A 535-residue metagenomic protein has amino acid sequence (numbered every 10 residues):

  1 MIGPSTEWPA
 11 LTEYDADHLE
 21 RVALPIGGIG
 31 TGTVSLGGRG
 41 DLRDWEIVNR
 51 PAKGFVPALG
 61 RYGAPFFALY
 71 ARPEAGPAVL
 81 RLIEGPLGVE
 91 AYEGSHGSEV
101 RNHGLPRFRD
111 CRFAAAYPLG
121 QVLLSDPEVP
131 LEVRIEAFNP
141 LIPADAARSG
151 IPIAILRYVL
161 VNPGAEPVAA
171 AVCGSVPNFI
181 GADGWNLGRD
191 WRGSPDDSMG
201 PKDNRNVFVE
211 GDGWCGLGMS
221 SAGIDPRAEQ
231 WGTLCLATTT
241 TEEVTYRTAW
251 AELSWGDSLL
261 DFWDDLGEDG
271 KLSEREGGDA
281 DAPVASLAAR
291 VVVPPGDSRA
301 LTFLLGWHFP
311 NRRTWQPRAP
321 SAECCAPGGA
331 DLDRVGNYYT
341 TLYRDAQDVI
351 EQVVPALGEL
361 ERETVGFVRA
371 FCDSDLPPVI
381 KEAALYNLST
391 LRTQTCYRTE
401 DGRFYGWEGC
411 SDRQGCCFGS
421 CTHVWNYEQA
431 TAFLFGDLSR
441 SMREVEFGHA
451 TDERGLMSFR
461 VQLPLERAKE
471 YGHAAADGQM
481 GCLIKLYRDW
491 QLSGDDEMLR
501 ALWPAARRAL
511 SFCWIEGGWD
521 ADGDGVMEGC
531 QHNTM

Functional and structural regions predicted by a protein language model:
M1-W8, W214: Intrinsically disordered, low-structural-confidence terminal and linker regions
W8-R72, A78-G85, Y92-S95, P106 (+7 more regions): Internal mixed beta-strand/loop scaffold within catalytic domains of large alpha/beta enzymes
T12-P57, G267-V284, R290, D297-L304 (+3 more regions): Substrate-binding groove/exosite segments of carbohydrate-active enzymes
I29-R101, C215-D264, D269, G336-T340 (+1 more regions): Acidic-aromatic substrate-binding/catalytic surfaces of carbohydrate-active enzymes
E84-I153, A251-L287: Extended, loop-rich substrate-binding clefts of extracytoplasmic carbohydrate-active enzymes
L124, I135-A137, V172-V176, D297-F309: Short, hydrophobic/aromatic-enriched beta-strand segments in well-ordered soluble domains
L124-P130, V161-A170, V292-A300: A short, structured loop/turn motif at beta-sheet edges
I135, P140-D265, L287, R312-T314 (+1 more regions): Polysaccharide-binding surfaces and accessory modules of carbohydrate-active proteins
